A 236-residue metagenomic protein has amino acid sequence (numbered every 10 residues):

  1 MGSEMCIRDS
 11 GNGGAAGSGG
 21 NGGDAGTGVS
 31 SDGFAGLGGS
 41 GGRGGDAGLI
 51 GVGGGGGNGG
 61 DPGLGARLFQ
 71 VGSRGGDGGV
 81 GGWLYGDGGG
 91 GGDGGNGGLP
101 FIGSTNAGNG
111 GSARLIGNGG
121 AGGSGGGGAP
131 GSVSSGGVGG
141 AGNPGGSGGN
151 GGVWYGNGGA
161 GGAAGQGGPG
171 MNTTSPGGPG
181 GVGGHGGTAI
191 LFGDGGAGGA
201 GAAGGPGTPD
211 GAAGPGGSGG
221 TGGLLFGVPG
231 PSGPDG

Functional and structural regions predicted by a protein language model:
M1-E4, R8-G236: Long, compositionally biased tandem-repeat segments
